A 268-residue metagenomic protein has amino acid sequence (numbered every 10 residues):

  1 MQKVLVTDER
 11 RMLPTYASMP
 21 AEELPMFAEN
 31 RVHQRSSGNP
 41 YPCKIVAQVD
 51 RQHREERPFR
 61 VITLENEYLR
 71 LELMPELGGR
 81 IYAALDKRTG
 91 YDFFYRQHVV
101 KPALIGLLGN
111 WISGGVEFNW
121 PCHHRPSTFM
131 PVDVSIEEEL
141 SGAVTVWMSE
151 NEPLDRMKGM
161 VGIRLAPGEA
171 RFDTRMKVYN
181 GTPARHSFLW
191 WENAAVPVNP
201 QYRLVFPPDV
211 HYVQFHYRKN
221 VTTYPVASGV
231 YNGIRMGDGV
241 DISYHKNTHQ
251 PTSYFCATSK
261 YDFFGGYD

Functional and structural regions predicted by a protein language model:
V4-L5, E9-E29, I62-L64, L69-E72 (+4 more regions): A contiguous, surface-exposed recognition patch within enzymatic or periplasmic domains that forms
F27-E56, V61-E65, S113-R171: Extended, loop-rich substrate-binding clefts of extracytoplasmic carbohydrate-active enzymes
M74-E76, D86, N119, E152 (+2 more regions): Acidic/polar residues at beta-strand termini and the immediately following turn/coil
R88-L108: Active-site-surrounding "flap" and adjacent substrate/cofactor-binding loops of secreted or lumenal enzymes, prototyped
L107-R125, V213-V230: Core domains of carbohydrate- and sulfate-ester-processing enzymes
K158-G162, T174-R175, S187-W190: A short secondary-structure junction signal
